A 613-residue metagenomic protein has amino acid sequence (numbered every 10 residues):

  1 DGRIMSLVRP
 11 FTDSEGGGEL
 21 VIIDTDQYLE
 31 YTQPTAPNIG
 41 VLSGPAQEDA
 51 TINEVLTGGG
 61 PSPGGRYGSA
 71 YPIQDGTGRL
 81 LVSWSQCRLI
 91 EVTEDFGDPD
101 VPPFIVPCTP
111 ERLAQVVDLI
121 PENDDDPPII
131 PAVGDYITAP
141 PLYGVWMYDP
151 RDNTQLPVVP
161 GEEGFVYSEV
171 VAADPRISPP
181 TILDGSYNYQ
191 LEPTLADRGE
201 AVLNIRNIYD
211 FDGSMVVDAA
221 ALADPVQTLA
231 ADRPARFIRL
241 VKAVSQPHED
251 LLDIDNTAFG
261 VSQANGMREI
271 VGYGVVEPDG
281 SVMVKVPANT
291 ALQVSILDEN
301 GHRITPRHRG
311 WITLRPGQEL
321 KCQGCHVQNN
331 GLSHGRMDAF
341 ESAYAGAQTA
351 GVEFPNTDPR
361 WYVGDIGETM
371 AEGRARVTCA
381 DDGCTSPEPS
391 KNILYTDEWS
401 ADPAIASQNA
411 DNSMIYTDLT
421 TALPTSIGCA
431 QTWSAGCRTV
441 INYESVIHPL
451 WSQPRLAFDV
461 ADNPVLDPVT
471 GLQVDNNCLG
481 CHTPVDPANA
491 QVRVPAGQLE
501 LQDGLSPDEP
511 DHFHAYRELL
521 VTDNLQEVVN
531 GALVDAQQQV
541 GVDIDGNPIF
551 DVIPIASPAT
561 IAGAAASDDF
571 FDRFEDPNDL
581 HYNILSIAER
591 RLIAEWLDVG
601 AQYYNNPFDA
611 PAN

Functional and structural regions predicted by a protein language model:
D1, Q27-S62, E162-I177: Surface-exposed loop and turn segments in beta-propeller and other repeat-based domains that flank or scaffold
D1-R3, R9, D13, G59-T77 (+1 more regions): Structural signature of eukaryotic scaffold interfaces centered on beta-propeller domains
R3-R9, I22, R79-S85, I90 (+2 more regions): Residue position within the beta-strands of beta-propeller blades
V8-T12, D26, Q86, R176 (+2 more regions): Residue-level signature of beta-propeller blades and closely related beta-rich strand-turn architectures in secreted
T12, D212, V216-V226, R233-A235 (+6 more regions): Aromatic- and Gly/Pro-enriched helix-to-coil junctions and flexible linker segments
D13-D24, E30-T32, R88-V116, V133 (+1 more regions): Structural motif
G16, R66, P141, V166 (+1 more regions): Beta-rich catalytic cores
I22-G40, D149-D152, V158, S245-H248: Short loop/turn segments immediately following beta-strands, especially the blade-tip and inter-blade linker loops
